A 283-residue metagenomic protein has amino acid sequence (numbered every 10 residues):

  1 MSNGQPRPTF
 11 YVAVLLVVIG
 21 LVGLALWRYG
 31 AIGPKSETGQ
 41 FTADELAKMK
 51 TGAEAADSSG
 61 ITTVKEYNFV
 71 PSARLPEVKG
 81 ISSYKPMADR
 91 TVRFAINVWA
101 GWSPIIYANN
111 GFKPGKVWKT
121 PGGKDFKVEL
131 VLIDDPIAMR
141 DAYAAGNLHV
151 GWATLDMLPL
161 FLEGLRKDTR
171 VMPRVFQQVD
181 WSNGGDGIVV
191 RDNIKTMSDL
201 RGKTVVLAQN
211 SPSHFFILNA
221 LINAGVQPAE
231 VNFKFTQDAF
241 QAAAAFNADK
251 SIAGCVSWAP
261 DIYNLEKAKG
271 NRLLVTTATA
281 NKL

Functional and structural regions predicted by a protein language model:
S2-A138, A144: N-terminal hydrophobic or amphipathic helices and topogenic motifs
S83, V92-R93, T169-D180, K203-V206: A structural signal for short loop-to-beta-strand junctions that line the ligand-binding cleft of periplasmic/secreted
A88-V92, K124-F126, G184-D186, R201 (+1 more regions): Envelope-exposed proteins and targeting segments
I106-K127, G164-D168, H214-F235, A248 (+1 more regions): Ligand-binding cleft/hinge of the Venus flytrap
K124-D141, V226-A248, W258-P260: Short helix-initiation/N-cap motifs at beta->coil->alpha
L155-M157, L165-R166, F233-K234, F240-L283: Pocket-lining segment of extracytoplasmic ligand-binding domains
M172, Q177-V190, G270-L283: Periplasmic-binding protein-like
V190-T204: Flexible hinge/capping segments at coil-to-helix
